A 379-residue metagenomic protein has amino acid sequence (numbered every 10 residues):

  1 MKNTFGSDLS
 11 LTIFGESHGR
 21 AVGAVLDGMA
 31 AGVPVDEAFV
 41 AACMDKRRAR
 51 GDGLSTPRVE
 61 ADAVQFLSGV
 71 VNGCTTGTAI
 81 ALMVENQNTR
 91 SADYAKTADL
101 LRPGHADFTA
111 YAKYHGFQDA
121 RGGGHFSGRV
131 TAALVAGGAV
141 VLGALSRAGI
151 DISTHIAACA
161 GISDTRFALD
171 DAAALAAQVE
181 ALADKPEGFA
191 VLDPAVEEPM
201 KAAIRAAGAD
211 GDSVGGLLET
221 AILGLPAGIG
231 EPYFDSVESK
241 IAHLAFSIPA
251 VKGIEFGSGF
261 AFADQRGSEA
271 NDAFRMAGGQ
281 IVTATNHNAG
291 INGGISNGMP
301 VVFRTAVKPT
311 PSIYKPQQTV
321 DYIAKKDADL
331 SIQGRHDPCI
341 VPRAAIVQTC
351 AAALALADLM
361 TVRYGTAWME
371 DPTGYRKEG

Functional and structural regions predicted by a protein language model:
M1-T131, V135-G379: Generic N-terminal targeting/processing segments that precede catalytic cores or assembly contacts
